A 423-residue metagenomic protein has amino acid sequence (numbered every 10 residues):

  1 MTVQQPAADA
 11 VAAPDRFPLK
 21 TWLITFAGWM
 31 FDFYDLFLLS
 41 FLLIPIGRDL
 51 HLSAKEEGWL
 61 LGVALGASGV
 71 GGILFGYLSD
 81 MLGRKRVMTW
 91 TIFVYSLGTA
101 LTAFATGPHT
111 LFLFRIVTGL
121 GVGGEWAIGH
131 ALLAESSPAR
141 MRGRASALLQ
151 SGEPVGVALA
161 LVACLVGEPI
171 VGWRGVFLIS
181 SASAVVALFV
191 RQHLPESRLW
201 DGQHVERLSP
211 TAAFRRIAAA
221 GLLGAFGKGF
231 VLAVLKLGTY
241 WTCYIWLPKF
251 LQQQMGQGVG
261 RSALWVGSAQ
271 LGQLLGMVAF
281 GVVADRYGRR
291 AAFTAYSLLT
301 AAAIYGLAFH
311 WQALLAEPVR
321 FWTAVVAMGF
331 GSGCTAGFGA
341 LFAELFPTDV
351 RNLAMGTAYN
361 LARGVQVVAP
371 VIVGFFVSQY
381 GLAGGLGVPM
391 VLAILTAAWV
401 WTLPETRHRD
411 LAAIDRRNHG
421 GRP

Functional and structural regions predicted by a protein language model:
M1-Y34: Cytosolic juxtamembrane N-terminal segment immediately preceding the first transmembrane helix of multi-pass
S40, L222-L274: Extracytoplasmic gate region of multi-pass secondary transporters
H51, G83, F104-T110, P138 (+2 more regions): Helix-breaking motifs and short loop linkers at transmembrane-helix boundaries and internal kinks in secondary membrane
V70-T106: Conserved MFS/SLC helix-loop-helix module at the cytosolic interface between two early adjacent transmembrane helices
M81-T91, R286-S297: Cytoplasmic membrane-interface "Motif A"-like loop-to-helix N-cap segments of 12-TM Major Facilitator Superfamily
F93-T106, L299-L314: C-terminal ends and interior cores of transmembrane alpha-helices in multi-pass membrane transporters/permeases
F114-S151: Cytoplasmic helix-loop-helix junction between adjacent transmembrane helices in 12-TM secondary transporters
L149-Q192: Helix-loop-helix hairpin linking two adjacent transmembrane segments in secondary transporters
